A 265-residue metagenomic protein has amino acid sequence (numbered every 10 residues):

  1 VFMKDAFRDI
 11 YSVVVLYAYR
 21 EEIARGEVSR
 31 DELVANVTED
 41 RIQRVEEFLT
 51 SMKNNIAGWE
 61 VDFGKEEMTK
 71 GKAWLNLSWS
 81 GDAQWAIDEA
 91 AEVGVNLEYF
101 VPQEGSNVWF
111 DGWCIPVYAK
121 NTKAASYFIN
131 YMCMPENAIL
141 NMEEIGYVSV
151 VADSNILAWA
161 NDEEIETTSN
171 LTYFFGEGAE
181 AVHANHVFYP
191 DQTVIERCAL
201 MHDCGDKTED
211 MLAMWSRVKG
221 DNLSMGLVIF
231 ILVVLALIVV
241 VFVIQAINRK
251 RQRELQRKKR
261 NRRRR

Functional and structural regions predicted by a protein language model:
V1-K72, A86: Extracytoplasmic ligand-binding site segments that recognize negatively charged/polar headgroups
D5-F7, S78-G81, I145: Short, well-ordered beta-to-alpha junction loops that form the rim of enzyme active sites and present histidine/acidic
D5-R8, E39-Q43, D62, Y118-K123 (+3 more regions): Soluble non-cytosolic domains of exported or imported proteins
Y11-V15, E46-T50, K65, T69 (+5 more regions): Non-transmembrane alpha-helical segments in soluble domains of secreted/periplasmic/extracellular proteins
N54-Y118, W159: Extracytoplasmic/periplasmic substrate-binding proteins
G112-V117, Y127, C198-D203: Active-site rim elements
P116-V194: Mature extracytoplasmic/periplasmic domains
A181-R265: Conserved C-terminal helix/tail region of periplasmic/extracytoplasmic solute-binding proteins
